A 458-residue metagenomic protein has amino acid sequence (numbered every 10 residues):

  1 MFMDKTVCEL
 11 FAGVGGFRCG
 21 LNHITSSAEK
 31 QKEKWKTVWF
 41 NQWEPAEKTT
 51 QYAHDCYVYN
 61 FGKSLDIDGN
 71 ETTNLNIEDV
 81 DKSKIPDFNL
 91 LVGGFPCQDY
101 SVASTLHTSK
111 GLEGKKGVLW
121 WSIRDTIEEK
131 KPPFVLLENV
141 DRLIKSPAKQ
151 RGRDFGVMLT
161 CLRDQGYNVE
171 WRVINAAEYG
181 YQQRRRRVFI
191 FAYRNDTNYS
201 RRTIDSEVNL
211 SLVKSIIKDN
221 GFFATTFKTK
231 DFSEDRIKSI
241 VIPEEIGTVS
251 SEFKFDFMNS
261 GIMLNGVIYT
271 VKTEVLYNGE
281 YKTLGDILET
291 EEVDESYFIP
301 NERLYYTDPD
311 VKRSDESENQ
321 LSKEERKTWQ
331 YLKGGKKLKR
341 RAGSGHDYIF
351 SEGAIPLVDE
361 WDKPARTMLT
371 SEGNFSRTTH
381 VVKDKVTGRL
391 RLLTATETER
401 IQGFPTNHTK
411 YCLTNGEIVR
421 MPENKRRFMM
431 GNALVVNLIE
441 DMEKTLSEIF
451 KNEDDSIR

Functional and structural regions predicted by a protein language model:
F2-F134, V140-F155, R163: Core alpha/beta nucleotide-donor-binding catalytic domains of modification enzymes
D4-V7, R185-F189, K363-A365: Extracellular structured ligand-interaction cores
F11, E44-P45, I77, D141 (+6 more regions): Short, flexible loop/turn elements at secondary-structure junctions
N70, T203-E207, N452-R458: Short, flexible loop/turn segments with low-complexity composition
V80-F88, Y100-I355: Class I S-adenosyl-L-methionine
G94-C97, R194-N198, N374, N407: Short loop/turn segments at secondary-structure transitions that flank enzyme active sites
M263-R458: C-terminal target-recognition/interaction regions appended to catalytic cores
